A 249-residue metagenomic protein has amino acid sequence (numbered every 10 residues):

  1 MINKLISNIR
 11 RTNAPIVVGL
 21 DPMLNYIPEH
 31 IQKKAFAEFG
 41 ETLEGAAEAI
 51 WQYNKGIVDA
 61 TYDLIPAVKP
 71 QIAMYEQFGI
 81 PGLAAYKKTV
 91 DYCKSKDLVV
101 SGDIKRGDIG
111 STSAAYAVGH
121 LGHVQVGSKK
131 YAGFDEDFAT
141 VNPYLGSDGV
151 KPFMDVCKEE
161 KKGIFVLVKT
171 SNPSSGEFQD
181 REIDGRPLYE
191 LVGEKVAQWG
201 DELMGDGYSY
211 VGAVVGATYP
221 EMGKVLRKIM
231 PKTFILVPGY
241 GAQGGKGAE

Functional and structural regions predicted by a protein language model:
M1-A60: N-terminal glycine-rich anion-binding loop in soluble enzyme alpha/beta folds
T12-I16, D63-P66, K96-L98, F134-D137 (+3 more regions): Short, well-ordered coil/turn segments that N-cap beta-strands
V18, V68, D103, A139 (+1 more regions): Conserved, mostly hydrophobic/aromatic
P22-L24, I72-E76, R106-D108, P143-L145 (+3 more regions): Active-site-proximal loop/turn and secondary-structure-junction residues that shape catalytic pockets, frequently
V58-I65, V90-S95, M154-E159, R227-M230: Acidic (Asp/Glu)-rich catalytic clusters
L64-P66, P70-A132, M222: N-terminal active-site wall of soluble small-molecule enzyme domains
I104, D108-G212: Conserved anion-binding
A217-E249: A C-terminal functional module that forms or caps the active site or interfaces directly with catalytic machinery
